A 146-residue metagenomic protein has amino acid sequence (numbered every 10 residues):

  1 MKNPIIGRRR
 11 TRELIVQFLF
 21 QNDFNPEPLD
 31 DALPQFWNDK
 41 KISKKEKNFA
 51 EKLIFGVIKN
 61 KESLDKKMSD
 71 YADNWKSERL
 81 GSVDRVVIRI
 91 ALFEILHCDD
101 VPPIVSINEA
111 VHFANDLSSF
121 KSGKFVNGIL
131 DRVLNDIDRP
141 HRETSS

Functional and structural regions predicted by a protein language model:
M1-S146: N-terminal interaction/assembly modules
